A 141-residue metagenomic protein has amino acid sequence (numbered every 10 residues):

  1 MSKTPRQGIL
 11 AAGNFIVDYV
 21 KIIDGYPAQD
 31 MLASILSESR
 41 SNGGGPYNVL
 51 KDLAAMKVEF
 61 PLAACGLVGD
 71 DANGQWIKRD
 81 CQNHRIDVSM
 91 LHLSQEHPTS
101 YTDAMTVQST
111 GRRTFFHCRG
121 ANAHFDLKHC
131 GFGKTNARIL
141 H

Functional and structural regions predicted by a protein language model:
M1-L67, A72-R79, A137: Glycine-rich phosphate/adenosyl-contacting loop at the front of the ribokinase-like
M1-V20, L67, Q75-L93, H97 (+2 more regions): Ribokinase/PfkB-type carbohydrate-kinase core domain
